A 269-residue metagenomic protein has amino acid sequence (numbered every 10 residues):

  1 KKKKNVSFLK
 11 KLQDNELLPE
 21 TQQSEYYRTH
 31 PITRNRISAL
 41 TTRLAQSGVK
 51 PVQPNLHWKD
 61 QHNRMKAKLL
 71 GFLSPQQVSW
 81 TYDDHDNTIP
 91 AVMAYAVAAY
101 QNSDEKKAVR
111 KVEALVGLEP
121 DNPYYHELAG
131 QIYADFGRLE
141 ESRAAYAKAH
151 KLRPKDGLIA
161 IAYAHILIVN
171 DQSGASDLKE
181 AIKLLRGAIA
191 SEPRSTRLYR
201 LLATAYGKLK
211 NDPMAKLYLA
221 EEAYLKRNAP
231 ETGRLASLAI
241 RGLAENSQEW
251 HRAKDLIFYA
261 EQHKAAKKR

Functional and structural regions predicted by a protein language model:
K1-K155, K183, N228, A265-R269: Extracytoplasmic and endomembrane cell-envelope/extracellular-matrix remodeling and assembly machinery
A91, Y125, I159, L198 (+2 more regions): TPR alpha-solenoid repeat register
A94, L128, A162-Y163, L201-L202 (+4 more regions): Canonical tetratricopeptide repeat
V97, Q131, H165, V169-Q172 (+4 more regions): Residue-level recognition of tetratricopeptide repeat
N102, F136, N170, A175 (+3 more regions): Structural motif corresponding to the intra-repeat A-B loop/turn of tetratricopeptide repeats
A114-L115, K148-A149, G187-A188, E222 (+1 more regions): Canonical positions in the second alpha-helix
K208, L217-L219, A223-R269: Terminal, low-structured helical/coil segments at or just beyond the last alpha-helical repeat
